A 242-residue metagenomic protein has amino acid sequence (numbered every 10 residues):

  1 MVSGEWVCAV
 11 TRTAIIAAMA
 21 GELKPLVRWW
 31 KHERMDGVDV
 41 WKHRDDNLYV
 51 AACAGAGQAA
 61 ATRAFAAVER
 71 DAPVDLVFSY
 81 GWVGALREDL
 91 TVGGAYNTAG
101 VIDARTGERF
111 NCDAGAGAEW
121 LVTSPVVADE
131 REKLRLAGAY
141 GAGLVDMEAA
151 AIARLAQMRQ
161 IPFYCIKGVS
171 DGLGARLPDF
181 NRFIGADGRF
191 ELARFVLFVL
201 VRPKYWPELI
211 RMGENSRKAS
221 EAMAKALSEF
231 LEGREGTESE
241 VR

Functional and structural regions predicted by a protein language model:
V2-A9: Short, Lys/Arg-enriched N-terminal segments with co-localized hydrophobic residues within the first ~10-30 amino acids
V10-A14: Extreme N-terminal starter segment of soluble prokaryotic enzymes
A17-A18, C53: Small/polar loops that bind or transfer phosphate-bearing groups
M19-A20, A149: Helix N-cap/beta->alpha junction signal
G21-L26, A60: Short N-terminal binding/cap micro-motifs at the start of the first secondary-structure element
W29-M35: Short glycine-aromatic motifs
M35-E238: Glycine-rich phosphate- or other oxyanion-binding loops that anchor nucleotides, phosphorylated ligands
